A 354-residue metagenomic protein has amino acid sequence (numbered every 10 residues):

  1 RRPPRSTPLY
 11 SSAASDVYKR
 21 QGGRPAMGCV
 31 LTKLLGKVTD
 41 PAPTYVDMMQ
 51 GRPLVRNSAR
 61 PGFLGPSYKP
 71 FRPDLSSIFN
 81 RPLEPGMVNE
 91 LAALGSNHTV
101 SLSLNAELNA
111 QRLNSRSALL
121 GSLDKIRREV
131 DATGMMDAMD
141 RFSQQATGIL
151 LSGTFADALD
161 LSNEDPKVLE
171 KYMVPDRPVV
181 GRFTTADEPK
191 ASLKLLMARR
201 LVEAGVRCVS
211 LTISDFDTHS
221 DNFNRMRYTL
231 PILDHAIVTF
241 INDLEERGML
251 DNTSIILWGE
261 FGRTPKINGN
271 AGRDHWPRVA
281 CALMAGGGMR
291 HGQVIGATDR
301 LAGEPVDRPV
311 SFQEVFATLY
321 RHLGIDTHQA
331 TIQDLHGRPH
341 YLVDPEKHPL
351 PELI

Functional and structural regions predicted by a protein language model:
R1, S12-I354: Ligand-binding pockets and gating/stacking loops
R2-T7: Short, exposed "boundary/linker" segments that immediately precede the start of a downstream structural module
